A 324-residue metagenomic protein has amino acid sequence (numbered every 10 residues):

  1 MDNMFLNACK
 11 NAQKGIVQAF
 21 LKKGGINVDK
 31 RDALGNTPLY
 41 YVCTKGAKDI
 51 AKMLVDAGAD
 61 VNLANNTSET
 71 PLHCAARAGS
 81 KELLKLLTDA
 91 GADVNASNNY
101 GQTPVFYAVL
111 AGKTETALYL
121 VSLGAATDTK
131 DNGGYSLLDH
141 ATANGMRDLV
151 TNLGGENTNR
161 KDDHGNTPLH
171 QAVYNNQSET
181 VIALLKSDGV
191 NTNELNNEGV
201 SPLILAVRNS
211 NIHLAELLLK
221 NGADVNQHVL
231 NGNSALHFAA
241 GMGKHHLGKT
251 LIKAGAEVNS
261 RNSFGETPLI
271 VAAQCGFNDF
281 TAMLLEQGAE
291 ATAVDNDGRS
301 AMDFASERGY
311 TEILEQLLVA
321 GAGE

Functional and structural regions predicted by a protein language model:
M1-N7, L123-A126, N132-Y135, H140-N166 (+6 more regions): Ankyrin-repeat-protein effector appendages
M1-Y41, T158-A172, N176-L184, D188: N-terminal segments that cap or nucleate solenoid repeat domains
N7-A12, Y41-A47, C74-S80, Y107-K113 (+6 more regions): Ankyrin repeat A-helix N-terminal signature
Q13-L21, A47-V55, S80-T88, K113-V121 (+6 more regions): Ankyrin repeat structural motif
V173-Y174, E194-G265: Eukaryotic tandem repeat interaction scaffolds
